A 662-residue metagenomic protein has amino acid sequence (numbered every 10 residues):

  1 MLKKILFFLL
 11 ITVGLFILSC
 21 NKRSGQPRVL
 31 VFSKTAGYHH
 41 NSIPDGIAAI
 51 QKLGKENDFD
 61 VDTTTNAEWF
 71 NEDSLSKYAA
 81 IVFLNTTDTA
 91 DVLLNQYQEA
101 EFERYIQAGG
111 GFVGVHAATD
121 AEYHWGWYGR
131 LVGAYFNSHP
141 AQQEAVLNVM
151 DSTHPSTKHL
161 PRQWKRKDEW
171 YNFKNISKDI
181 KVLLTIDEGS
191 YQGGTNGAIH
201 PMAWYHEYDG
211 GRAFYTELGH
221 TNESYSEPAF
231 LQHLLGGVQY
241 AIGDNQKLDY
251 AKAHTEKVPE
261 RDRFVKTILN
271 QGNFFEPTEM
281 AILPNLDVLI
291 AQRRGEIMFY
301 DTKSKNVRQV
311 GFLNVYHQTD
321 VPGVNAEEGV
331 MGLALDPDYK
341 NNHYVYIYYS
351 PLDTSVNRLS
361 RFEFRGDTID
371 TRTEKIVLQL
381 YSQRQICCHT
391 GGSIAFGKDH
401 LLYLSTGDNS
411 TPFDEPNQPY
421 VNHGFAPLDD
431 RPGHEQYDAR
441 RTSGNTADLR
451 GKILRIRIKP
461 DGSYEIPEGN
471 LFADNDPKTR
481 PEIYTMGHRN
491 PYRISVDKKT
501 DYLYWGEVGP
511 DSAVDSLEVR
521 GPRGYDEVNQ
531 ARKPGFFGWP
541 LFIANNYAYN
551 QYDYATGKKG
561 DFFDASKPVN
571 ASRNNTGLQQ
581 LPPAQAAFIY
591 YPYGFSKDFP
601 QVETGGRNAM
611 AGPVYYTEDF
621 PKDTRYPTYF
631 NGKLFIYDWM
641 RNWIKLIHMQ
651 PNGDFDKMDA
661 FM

Functional and structural regions predicted by a protein language model:
F16-S19: C-terminal motif of bacterial Sec signal peptides marking the signal peptidase cleavage site
R23-Y78, K252: Aromatic-Pro/Gly-enriched surface loop or interdomain linker that acts as a lid/target-recognition segment
G25-P27, S33, E56-F59, T65 (+2 more regions): Extracellular ligand-binding/catalytic regions of CAZymes and related secreted enzymes and adhesion modules
V29-F32, L75-E122, G210: Short alpha-beta junction capping motif
G46-K52, K77-Y78, H254-Y420, R493-W505 (+2 more regions): Acidic, Gly/Ser/Thr-rich repeat motifs that build Ca2+-stabilized beta-propeller blades
A134-G210: Catalytic beta-strand/loop cores that center a nucleophilic Ser/Cys/Thr and support acyl-enzyme chemistry
L248-R261, D320-G323, E328-V330, D408-A660: Beta-propeller domain segments
T267-L269, V307-V315, I369-Q379, E465-F472 (+2 more regions): Beta-propeller fold detector
